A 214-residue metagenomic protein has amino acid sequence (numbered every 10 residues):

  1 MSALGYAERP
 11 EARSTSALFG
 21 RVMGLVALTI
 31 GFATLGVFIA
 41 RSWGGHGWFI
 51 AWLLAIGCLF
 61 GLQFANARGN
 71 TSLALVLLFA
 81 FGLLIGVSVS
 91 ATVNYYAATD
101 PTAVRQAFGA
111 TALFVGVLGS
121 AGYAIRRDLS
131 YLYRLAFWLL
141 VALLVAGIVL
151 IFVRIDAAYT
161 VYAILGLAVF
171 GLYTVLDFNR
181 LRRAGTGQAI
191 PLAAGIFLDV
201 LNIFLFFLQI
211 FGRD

Functional and structural regions predicted by a protein language model:
M1-D214: A hydrophobic alpha-helical transmembrane-helix feature that marks the membrane cores and membrane-interface segments
